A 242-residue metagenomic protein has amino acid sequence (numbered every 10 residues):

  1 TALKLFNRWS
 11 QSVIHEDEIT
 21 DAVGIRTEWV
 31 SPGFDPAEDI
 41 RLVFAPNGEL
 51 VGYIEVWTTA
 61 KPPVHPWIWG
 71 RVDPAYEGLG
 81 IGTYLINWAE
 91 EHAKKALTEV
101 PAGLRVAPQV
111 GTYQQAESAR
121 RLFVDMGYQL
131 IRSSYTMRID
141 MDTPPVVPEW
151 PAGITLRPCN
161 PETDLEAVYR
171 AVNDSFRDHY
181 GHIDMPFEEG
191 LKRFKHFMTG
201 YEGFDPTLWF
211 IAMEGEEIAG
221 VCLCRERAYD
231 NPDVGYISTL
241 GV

Functional and structural regions predicted by a protein language model:
T1-E28, N47, E149-E189: Short amphipathic alpha-helix that is part of the acyltransferase structural core
S10-F34, D39, I54-P62, Y180-L240: A conserved beta-strand-loop-helix scaffold within acyl/acetyltransferase catalytic domains
L42, E55, W69: Short, conserved beta-strand segments within well-ordered enzyme catalytic domains that often line or immediately flank
V43, Y135-I139, F210-A212: Short beta-strand element of the conserved SAM-dependent methyltransferase core
F44-E49, M213-E217: A glycine-centered beta-loop-beta connector
T58-I154, N160: Acyl-donor-binding surface of acyltransferase catalytic domains
V72, L240-V242: Hydrophobic adenine-recognition pocket in adenosine-nucleotide-binding enzymes
